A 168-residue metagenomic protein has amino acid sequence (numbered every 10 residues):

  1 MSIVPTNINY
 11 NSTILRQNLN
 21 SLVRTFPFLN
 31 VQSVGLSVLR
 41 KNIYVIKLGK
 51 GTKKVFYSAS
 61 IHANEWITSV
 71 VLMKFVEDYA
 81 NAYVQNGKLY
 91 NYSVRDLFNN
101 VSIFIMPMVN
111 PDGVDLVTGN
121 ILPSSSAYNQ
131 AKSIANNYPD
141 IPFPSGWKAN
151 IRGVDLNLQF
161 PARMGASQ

Functional and structural regions predicted by a protein language model:
M1-L39: Short glycine- and acidic-rich boundary segments immediately preceding or forming the N-terminal edge of structured
Q32, L36, I46, V154 (+1 more regions): Flexible, active-site-adjacent loop/turn segments at secondary-structure boundaries
V45-T52, S60: Short beta-strand-to-loop junctions in surface cap/lid or active-site-entrance loops
T52, W66-V70, K74-Q168: Active-site/substrate-binding loop(s) of hydrolase catalytic cores
A63: Short active-site segment of divalent metal-dependent hydrolases/proteases that encodes the spacing between
